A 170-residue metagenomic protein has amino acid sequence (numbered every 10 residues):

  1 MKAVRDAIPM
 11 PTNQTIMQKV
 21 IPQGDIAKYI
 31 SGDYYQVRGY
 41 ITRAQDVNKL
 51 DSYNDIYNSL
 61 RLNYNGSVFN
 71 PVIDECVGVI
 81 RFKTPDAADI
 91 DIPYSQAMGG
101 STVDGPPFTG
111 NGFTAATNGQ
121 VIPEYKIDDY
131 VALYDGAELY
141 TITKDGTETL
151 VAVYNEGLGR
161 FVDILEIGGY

Functional and structural regions predicted by a protein language model:
M1-Y170: Catalytic toxin/effector domains delivered as secreted proteins or via bacterial secretion systems
